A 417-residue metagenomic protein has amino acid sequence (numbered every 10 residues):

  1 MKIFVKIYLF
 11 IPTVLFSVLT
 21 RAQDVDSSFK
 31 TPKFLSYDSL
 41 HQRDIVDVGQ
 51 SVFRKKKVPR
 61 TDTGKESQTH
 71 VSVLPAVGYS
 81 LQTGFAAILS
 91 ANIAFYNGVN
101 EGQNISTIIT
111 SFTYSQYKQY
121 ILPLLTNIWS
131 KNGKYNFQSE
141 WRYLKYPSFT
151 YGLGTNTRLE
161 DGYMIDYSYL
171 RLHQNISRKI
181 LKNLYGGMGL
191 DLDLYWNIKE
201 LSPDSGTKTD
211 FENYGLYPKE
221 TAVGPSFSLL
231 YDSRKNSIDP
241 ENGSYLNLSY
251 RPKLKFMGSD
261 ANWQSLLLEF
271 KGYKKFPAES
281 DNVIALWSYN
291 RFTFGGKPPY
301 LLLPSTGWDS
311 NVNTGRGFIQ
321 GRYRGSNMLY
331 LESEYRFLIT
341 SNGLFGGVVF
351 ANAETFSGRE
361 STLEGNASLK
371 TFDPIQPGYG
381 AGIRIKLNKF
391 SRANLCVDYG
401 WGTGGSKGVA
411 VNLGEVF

Functional and structural regions predicted by a protein language model:
M1-S28: Bacterial Sec-dependent N-terminal signal peptides
D24-R60, E140-R142, S148-V283, F356-E360 (+1 more regions): Transmembrane beta-strand segments of outer-membrane beta-barrel domains in Gram-negative and organellar OMPs
K57-T69, N97-I105, K131-N136, K182-N183 (+5 more regions): Short loop/turn motifs that connect adjacent beta-strands in outer-membrane beta-barrel proteins
T63-V73, V77-T221, G321-R322, R392-K407 (+1 more regions): Gram-negative/organellar outer-membrane beta-barrel architecture
P75-V77, L89-I93, L124-I128, L172-R178 (+10 more regions): Residues on the lipid-exposed face of transmembrane beta-strands in outer-membrane beta-barrel proteins
N236-F345, F350: C-terminal outer-membrane beta-barrel translocator/porin domains of Gram-negative envelope proteins and their
F318-R324, G365-D373, G400-W401: Short, contiguous acidic/charged loop-to-helix segments that flank catalytic cores in large enzymes
I339-G378: C-terminal hydrophobic structural anchor segments that stabilize assembly/packing rather than catalytic chemistry
